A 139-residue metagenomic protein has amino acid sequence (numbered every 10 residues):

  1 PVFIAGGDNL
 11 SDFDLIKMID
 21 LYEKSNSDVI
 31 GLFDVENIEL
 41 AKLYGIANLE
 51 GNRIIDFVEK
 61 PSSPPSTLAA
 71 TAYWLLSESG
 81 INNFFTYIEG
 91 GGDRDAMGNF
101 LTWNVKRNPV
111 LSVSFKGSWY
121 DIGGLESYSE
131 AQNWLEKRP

Functional and structural regions predicted by a protein language model:
P1-E50: Conserved beta-loop-beta/alpha segment of the NTase-like Rossmann-fold superfamily that binds/positions NTPs
F3, L10, I19-E23, R53-P139: Catalytic-core segments of class I nucleotidyltransferases/pyrophosphorylases that form NMP-activated intermediates
